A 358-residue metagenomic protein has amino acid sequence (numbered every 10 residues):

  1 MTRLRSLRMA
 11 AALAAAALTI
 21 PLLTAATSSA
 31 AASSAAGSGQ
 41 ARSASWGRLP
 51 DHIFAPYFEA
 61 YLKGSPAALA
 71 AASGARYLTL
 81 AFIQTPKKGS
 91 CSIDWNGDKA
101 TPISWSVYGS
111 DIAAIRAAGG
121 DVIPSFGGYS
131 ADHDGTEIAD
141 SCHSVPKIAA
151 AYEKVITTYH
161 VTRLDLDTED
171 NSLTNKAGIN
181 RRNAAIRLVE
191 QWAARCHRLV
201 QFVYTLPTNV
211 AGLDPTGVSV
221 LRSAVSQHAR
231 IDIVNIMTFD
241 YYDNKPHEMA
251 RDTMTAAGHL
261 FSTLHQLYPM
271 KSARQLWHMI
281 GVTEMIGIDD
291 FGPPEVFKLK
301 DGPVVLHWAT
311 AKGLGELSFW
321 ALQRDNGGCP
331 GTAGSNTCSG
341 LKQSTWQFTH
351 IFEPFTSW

Functional and structural regions predicted by a protein language model:
M1-S33: Secretory targeting and sorting signals
A31-A44: Low-complexity, acidic Ser/Thr/Pro-rich repeat tracts that form intrinsically disordered stalk/linker regions of very
A44-L267, Q275-G281, M285-G302, G328-W358: Chitinase-like catalytic core of GlcNAc-active glycosidases
D121, E316-L317: Beta-sheet entry/capping signal
E295-G315: Short, low-complexity, polybasic intrinsically disordered segments
A321: Residues that scaffold, gate, or flank divalent-cation-dependent active/transport sites
